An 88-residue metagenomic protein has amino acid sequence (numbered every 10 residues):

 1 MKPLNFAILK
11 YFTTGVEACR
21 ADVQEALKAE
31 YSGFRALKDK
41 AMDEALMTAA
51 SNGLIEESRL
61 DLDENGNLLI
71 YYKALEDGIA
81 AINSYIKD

Functional and structural regions predicted by a protein language model:
M1-E17: Short alpha-helical segments that sit at the start of domains
A18-A29: Short acidic, hydrophobic short linear motifs in intrinsically disordered regions
K28, M47, S51: Residue-level detection of the helix-turn-helix DNA-binding "recognition helix"
A29-D43: Short, positively charged loop/turn segments that connect secondary-structure elements
A50-D61: A short, conserved structural fragment
R59-I70: Short, Lys/Arg-rich nucleic-acid/phosphate-binding segment
I70-D88: Short, amphipathic alpha-helical interaction segments positioned at domain boundaries
